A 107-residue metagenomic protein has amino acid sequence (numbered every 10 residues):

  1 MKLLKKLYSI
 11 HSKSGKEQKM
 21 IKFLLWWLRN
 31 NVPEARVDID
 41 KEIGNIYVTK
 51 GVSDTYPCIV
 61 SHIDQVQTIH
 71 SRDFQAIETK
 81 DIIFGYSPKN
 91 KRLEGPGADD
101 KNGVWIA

Functional and structural regions predicted by a protein language model:
M1-I10: N-terminal hydrophobic or amphipathic helices/low-complexity stretches enriched in small/hydrophobic/Pro/Gly
L4, R36, I63, Q67: Metal-dependent amide/peptide-bond hydrolase catalytic core, centered on the "pita-bread" metallohydrolase fold
K5, L25, V104-A107: Predominant activation on well-ordered alpha-helical scaffold segments within soluble catalytic domains
I10-H11, G103: Alpha-helix C-capping/helix-to-loop hinge sites
S12-T55: A non-catalytic alpha/beta surface segment that caps or lines the substrate-entry region of metallo-dependent hydrolase
T49, D54-I106: Active-site metal-coordination/substrate-binding segment of hydrolases, especially metallo-dependent peptidases
